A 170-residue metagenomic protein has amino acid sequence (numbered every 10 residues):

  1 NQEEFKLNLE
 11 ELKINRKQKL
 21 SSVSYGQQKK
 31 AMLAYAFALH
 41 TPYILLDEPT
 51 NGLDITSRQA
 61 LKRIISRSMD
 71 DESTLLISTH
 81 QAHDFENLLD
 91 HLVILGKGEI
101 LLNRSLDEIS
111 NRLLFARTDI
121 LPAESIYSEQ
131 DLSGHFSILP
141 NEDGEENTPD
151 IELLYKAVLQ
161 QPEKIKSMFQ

Functional and structural regions predicted by a protein language model:
N1-A31: ABC-family P-loop ATPase nucleotide-binding domains
H40: Conserved catalytic motifs of ABC-family nucleotide-binding domains
I44-E48: Catalytic Walker B motif of ABC-type/P-loop ATPase nucleotide-binding domains
N51-L53: ABC ATPase nucleotide-binding domain "signature" loop
I55-S57: Helix N-cap at the start of a conserved alpha-helix in ABC-type nucleotide-binding domains
L61-L76, H80-I138: ABC transporter nucleotide-binding domain
Y127-Q170: C-terminal coupling/interaction segments
